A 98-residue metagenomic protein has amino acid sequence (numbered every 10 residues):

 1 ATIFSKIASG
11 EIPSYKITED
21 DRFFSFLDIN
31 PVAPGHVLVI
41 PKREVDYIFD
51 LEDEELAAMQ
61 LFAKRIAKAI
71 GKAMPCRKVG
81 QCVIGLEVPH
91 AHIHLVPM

Functional and structural regions predicted by a protein language model:
A1-M98: HIT superfamily nucleotide-processing domains
